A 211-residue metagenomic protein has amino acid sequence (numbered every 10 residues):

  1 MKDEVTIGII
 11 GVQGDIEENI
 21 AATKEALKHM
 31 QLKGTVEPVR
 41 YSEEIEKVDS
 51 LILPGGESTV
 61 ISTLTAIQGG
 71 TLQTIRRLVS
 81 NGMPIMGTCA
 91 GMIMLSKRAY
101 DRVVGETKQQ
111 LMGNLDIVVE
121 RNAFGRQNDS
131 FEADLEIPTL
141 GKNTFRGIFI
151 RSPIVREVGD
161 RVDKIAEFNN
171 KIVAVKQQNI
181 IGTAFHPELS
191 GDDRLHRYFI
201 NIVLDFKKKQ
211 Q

Functional and structural regions predicted by a protein language model:
M1-D3, E43-E46, R77, M86 (+4 more regions): Solvent-exposed alpha-helices and their adjacent loops that cap or buttress functional pockets in soluble metabolic
M1-N81, D193-R197, N201-Q211: N-terminal beta1-alpha1 cap of cysteine-dependent amidohydrolase-like domains
V5, R121-Q211: Amide-donor transfer/coupling interface in amidating biosynthetic enzymes
V12, A90, F185: Cofactor-binding loop segments of dinucleotide-utilizing enzymes, especially the Rossmann-like FAD- and NAD(P)+-binding
D15, Y100, S190: Glycine-/small-residue-rich active-site loops that bind phosphorylated ligands and cofactors
V48, N81-M83, Q109, T144-F145 (+2 more regions): Short coil/turn connectors at secondary-structure junctions
I52-L53, G87, T183: Redox-cofactor binding/interface segments in oxidoreductases and associated redox assembly factors
S58-E136: Cysteine-nucleophile active-site neighborhood
